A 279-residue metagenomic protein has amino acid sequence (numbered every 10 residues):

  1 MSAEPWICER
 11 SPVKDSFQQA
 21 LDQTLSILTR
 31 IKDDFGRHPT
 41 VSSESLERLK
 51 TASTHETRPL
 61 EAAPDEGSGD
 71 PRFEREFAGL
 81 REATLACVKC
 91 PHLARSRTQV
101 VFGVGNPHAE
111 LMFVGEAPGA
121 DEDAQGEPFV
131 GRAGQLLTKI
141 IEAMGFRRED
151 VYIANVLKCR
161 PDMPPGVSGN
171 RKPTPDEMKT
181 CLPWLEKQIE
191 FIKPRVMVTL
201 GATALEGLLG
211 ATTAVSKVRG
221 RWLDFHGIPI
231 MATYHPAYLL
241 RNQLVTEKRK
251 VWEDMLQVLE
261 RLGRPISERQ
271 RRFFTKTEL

Functional and structural regions predicted by a protein language model:
P5: Cationic, low-complexity basic patches in intrinsically disordered or flexible, solvent-exposed regions
V13-L21: Intrinsically disordered, low-complexity regulatory segments in eukaryotic proteins
D22, S26, R30, R37-L279: A polyanion-binding, active-site-adjacent surface
